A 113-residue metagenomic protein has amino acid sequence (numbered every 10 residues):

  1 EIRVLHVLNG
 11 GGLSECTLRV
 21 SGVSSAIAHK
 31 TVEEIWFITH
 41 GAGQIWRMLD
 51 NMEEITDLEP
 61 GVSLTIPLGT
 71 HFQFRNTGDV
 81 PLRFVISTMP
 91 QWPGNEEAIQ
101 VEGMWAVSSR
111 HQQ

Functional and structural regions predicted by a protein language model:
E1-A28, V32-E33: A short glycine-rich, His/Asp/Glu-containing loop-to-beta-strand
V4, L13-T17, I35, I55 (+2 more regions): Conserved hydrophobic/aromatic beta-strand scaffold that supports enzyme active sites
N9-G11, R19-V23, H40-Q44, P90-P93: Short, charged/polar surface micro-motifs in flexible loops or helix N-caps
G12, Q73-Q113: Double-stranded beta-helix
E15, A26, I45-R47, F84 (+1 more regions): Short hydrophobic/aromatic-rich beta-strand segments that constitute the beta-sheet cores of beta-sandwich/beta-barrel
R19-V23, G61, P67-G69: Tight coil/turn sites that cap or link beta-strands
S24, E33, L64, F72 (+1 more regions): Glycine-centered loop/turn positions within well-structured domains that cap or flank conserved ligand/cofactor-binding
H29-P60, T70, R75: A short beta-strand-loop-beta hairpin characteristic of the jelly-roll/cupin
